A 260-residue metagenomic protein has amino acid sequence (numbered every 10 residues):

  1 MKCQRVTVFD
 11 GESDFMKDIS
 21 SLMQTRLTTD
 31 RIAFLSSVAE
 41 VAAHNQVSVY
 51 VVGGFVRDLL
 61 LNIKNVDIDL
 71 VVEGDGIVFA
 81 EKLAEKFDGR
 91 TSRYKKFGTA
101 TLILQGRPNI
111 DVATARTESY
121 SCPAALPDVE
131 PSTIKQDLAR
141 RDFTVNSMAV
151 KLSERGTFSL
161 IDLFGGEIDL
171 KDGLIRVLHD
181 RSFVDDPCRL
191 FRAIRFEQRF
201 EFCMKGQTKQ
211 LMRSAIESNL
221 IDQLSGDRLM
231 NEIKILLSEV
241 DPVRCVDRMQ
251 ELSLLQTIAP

Functional and structural regions predicted by a protein language model:
M1-P260: Catalytic cores of the polymerase beta-like nucleotidyltransferase superfamily and closely associated nucleotide
